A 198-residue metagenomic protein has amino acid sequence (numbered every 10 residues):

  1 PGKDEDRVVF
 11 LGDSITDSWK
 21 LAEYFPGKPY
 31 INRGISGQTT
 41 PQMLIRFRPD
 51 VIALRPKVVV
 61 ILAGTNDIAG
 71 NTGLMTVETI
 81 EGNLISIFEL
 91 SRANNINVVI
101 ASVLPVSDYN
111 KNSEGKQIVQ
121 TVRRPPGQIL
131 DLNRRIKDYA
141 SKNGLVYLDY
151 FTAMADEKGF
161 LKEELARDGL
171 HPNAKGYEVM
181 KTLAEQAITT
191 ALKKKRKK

Functional and structural regions predicted by a protein language model:
P1-V60: Serine-esterase "nucleophile elbow" of acetyl-processing enzymes
E23-P29, I45-K198: Alpha-helical cap/lid subdomain in secreted, periplasmic, or secretory-pathway luminal O-acyl-processing enzymes
